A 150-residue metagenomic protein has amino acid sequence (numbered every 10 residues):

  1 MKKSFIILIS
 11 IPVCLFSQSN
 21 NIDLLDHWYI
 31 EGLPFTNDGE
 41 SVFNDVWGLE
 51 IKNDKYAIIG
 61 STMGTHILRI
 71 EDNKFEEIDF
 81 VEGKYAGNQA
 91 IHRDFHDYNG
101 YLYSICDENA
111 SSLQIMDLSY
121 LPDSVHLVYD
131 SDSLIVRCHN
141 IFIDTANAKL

Functional and structural regions predicted by a protein language model:
K3-S17: Sec-dependent N-terminal signal peptides
S17-L150: Feature marking well-ordered beta-strand scaffolds used for ligand recognition
